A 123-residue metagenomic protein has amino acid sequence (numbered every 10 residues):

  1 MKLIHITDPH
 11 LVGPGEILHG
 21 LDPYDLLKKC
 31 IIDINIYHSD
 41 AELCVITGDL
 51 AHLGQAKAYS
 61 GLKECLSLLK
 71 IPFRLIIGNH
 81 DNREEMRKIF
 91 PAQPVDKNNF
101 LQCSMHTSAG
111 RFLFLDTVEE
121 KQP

Functional and structural regions predicted by a protein language model:
M1-G61, C65: N-terminal active-site segment of His-dependent metallophosphoesterases
A56-P123: Extended active-site neighborhood of metal-dependent phosphoesterases/phosphodiesterases
